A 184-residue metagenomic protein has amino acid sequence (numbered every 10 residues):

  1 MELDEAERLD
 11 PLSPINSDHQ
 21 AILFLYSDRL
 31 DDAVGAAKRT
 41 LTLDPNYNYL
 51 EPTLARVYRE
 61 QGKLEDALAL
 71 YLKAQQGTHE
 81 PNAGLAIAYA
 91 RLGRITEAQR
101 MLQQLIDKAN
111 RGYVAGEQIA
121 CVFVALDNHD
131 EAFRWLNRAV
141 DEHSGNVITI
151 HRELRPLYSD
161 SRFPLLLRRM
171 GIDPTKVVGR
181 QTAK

Functional and structural regions predicted by a protein language model:
M1-K184: Alpha-helical protein-protein interaction modules
